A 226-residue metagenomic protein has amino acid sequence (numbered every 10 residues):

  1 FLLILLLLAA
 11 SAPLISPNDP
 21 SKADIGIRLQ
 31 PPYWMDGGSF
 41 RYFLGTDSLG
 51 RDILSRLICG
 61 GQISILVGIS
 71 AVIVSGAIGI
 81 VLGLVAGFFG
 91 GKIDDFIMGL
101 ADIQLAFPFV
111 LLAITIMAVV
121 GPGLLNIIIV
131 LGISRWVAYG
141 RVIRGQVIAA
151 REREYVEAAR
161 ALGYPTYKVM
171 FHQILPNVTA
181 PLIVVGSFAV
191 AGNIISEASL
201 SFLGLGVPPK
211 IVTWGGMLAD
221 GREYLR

Functional and structural regions predicted by a protein language model:
F1-S21, L100, V178: N-terminal signal-anchor/first transmembrane alpha helix
L2, S16, R28-Y33, S187 (+1 more regions): Intrinsically disordered, low-complexity segments enriched in polar/charged residues with Gly/Pro, especially when
A9-A10, P20, D24, L29 (+4 more regions): Residue-level signal for pocket-adjacent positions within structured domains
P13-L54: Short membrane-interfacial helix/loop motifs at transmembrane-helix boundaries
L49-R226: Alpha-helical transmembrane segments of integral membrane proteins, especially multi-pass inner/plasma-membrane
